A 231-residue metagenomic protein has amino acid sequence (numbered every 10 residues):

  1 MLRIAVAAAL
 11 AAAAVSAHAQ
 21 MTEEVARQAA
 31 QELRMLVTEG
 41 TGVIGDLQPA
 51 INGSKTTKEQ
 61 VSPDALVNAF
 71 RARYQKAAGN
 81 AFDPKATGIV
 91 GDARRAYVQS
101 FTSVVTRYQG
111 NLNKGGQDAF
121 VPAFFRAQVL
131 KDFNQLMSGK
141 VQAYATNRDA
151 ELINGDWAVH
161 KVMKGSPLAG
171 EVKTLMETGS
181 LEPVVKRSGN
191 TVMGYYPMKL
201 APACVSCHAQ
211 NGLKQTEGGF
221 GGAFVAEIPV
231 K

Functional and structural regions predicted by a protein language model:
M1-V6: Bacterial N-terminal signal peptides that target proteins for export
A14-S16: N-terminal signal peptide c-region/cleavage motif recognized by signal peptidases
A19-K199, L213-K231: Extracytoplasmic c-type cytochrome modules immediately beyond a signal peptide or single-pass transmembrane anchor
L200-G212: The canonical Cys-X-X-Cys-His
